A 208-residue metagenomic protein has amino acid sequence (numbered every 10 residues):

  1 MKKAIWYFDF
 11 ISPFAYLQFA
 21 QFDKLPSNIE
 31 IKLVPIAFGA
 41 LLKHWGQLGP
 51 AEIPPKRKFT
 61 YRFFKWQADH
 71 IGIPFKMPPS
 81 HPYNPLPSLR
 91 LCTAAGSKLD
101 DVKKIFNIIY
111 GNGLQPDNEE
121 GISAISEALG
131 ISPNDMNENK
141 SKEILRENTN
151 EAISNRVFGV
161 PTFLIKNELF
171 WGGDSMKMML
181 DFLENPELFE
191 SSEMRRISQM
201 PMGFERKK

Functional and structural regions predicted by a protein language model:
M1-I5, H44-W45, R57-R62, G130-N134 (+1 more regions): A generic short-segment signal for beta-strand/edge and adjacent turn/coil regions
K3, I11, A15-I29, N107-K208: C-terminal cap of thioredoxin/glutaredoxin-like
F8: Short beta-strand/turn micro-motifs composed of small residues that flank or help shape donor/cofactor-binding pockets
F14-I109, E193-K208: Structural alpha/beta surface segment adjacent to cysteine/selenocysteine redox centers across thiol/disulfide enzymes
